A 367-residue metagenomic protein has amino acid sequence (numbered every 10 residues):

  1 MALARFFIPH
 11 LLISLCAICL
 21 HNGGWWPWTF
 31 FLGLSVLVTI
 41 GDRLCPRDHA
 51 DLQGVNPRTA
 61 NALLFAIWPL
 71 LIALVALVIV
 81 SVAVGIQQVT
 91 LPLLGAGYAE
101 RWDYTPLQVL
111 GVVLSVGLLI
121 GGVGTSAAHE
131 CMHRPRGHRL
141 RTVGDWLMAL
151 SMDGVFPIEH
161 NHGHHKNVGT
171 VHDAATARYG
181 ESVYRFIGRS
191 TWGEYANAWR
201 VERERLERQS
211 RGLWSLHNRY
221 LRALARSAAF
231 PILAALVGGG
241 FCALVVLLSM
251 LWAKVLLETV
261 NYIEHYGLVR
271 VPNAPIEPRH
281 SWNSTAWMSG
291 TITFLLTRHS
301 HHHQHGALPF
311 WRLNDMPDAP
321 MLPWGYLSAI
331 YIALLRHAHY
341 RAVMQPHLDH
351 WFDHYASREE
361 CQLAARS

Functional and structural regions predicted by a protein language model:
M1-A17, R136-Y220, F241, V246 (+1 more regions): Cytosolic/stromal cytosol-facing helical appendages immediately following the last transmembrane segment
M1-C45, R58-Q87, L93-G121, L216-N261: Alpha-helical bilayer-embedded segments of polytopic membrane proteins, i.e., transmembrane/intramembrane helices
D42-L52, T125-E130: C-terminal ends of transmembrane helices
D48-D51, S81-L91, M132, G267 (+1 more regions): Juxtamembrane transmembrane-helix termini
L52-A62, R270-P278: Alpha-helical transmembrane segments with an aromatic anchor "belt"
L52-Q53, A96-E100, R200-E207: Short membrane-interface loop/juxtamembrane segments of multi-pass integral membrane proteins
T59-G188: Intramembrane catalytic core of multi-pass membrane enzymes that act on lipidic substrates
H129, H164, L233-A234, H299: Structural hydrophobic-scaffold residues in regular secondary structure
